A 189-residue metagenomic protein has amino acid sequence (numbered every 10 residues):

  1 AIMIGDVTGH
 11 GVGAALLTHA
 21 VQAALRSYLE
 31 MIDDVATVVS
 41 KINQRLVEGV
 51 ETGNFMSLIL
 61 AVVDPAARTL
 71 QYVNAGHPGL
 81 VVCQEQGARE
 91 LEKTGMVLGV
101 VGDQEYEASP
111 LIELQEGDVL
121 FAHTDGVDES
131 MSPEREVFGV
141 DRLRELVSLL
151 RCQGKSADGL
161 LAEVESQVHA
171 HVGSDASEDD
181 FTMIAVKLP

Functional and structural regions predicted by a protein language model:
A1-T8, V12-G13, L17-T18, Q22-P189: Conserved subregion of the PPM/PP2C metallophosphatase catalytic domain
